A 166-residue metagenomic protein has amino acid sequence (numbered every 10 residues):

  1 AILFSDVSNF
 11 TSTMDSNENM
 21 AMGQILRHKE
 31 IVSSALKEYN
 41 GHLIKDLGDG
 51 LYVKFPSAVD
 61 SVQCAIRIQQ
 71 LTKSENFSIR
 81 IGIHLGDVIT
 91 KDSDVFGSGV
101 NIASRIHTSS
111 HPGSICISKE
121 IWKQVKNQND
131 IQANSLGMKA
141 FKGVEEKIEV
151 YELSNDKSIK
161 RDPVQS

Functional and structural regions predicted by a protein language model:
A1-Q63, L71: Catalytic NTP-binding/metal-coordinating core of nucleotidyl cyclase/transferase enzymes
F10, T90, S158-K160: Short, acidic Gly/Pro/Ser/Thr-rich loop/turn segments
N17, K126-N129, Q165: Short, structured coil/loop segments at alpha-helix boundaries
Y52-N155: Catalytic beta-strand-to-alpha-helix segment of the class III nucleotidyl cyclase homology domain
L153-S166: Intrinsically disordered or compositionally simple regulatory linkers and C-terminal tails in signal-transduction
